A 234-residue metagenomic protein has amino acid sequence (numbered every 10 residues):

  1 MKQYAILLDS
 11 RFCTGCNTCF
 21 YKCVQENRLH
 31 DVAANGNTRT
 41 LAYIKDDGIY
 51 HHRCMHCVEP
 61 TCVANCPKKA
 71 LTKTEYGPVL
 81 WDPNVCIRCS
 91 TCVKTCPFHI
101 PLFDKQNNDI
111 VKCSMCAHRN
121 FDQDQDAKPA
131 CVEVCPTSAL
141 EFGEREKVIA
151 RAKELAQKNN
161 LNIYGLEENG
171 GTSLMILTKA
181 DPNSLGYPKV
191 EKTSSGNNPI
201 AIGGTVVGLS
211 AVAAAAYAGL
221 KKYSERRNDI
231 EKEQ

Functional and structural regions predicted by a protein language model:
M1-Q234: Non-ligating segments of multi-cofactor redox enzymes
